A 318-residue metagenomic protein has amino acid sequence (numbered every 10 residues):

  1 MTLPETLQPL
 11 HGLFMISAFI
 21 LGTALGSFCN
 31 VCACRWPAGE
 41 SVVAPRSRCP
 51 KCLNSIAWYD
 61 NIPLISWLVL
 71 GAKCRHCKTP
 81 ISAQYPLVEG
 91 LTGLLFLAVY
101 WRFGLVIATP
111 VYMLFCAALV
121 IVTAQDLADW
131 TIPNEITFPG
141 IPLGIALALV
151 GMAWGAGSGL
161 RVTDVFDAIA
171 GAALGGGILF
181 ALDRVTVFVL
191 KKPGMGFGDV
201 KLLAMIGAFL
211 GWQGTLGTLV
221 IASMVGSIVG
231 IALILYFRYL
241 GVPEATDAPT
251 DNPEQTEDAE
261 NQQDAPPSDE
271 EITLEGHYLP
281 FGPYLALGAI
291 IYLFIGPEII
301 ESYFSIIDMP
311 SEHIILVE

Functional and structural regions predicted by a protein language model:
T2-G22, R35-W36, E40-V43, A57-F180: Extended interfacial segments that mediate partner engagement and assembly in macromolecular machines
P4-P9, A208, L274-Y278: Helix-boundary and loop/linker segments of multi-pass membrane transporters
L25-N30, T92, F96, L147 (+4 more regions): Alpha-helical transmembrane segments of multipass membrane proteins
C29-Q84, V242, D247-G276, F281: Membrane-proximal soluble regions of multi-pass membrane proteins
G39, H76-Y85, A124-P139, V185-G198 (+2 more regions): Interhelical loop and helix-boundary elements at the membrane-water interface of polytopic inner-membrane proteins
T109, L114-A117, I121-L235, P243 (+1 more regions): Functional transmembrane core segments of multi-pass inner-membrane proteins
F281-I299: Final/C-terminal transmembrane alpha-helix of multipass membrane proteins
